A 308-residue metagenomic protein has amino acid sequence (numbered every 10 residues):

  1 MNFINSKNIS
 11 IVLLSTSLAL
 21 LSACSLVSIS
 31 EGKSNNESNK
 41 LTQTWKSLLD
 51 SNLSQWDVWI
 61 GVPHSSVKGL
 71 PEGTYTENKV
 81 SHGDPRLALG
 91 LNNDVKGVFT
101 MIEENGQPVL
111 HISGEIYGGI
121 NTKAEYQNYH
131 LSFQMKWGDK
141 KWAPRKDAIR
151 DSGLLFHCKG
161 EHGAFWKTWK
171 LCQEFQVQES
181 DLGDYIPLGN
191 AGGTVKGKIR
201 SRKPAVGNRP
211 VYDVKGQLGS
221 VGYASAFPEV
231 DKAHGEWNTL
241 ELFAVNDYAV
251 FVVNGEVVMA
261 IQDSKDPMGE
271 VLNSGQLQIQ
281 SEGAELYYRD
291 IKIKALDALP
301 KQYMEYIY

Functional and structural regions predicted by a protein language model:
N2-T16: Bacterial N-terminal signal peptides that target proteins for export
S22-A23: C-terminal motif of bacterial Sec signal peptides marking the signal peptidase cleavage site
L26-Y308: Carbohydrate-interacting regions of secretory-pathway proteins
